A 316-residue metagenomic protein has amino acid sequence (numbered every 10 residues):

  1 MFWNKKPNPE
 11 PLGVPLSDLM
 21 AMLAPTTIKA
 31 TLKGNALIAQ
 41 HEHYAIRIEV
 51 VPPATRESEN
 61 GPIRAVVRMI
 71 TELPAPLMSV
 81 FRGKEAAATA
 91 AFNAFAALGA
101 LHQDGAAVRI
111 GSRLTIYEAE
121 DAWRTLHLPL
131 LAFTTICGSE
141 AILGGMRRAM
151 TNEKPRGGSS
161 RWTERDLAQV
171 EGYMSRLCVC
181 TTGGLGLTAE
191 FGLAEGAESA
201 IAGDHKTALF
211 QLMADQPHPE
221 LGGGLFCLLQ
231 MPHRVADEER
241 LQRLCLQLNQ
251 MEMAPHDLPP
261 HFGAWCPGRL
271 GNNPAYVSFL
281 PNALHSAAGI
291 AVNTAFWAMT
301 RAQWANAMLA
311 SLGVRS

Functional and structural regions predicted by a protein language model:
M1-E57, A75, T89-R113, A119-W123 (+3 more regions): Charge-rich, low-complexity N-terminal segments
L12-L16, F81-E85, L167, D237-L241 (+1 more regions): Generic alpha-helical secondary structure
R64-R113, G222-S278: Short, internal acidic amphipathic alpha-helical interface segments that mediate docking to partner proteins
A88, L126-I136, L244-E252, A291-A298: Well-ordered, non-membrane alpha-helical segments in soluble/globular domains
A100-L130, P260-N293, A310-S316: Well-ordered alpha/beta subsegment
T134-R148, K154, S286-G289, N293-S316: Mixed-charge, glycine-accented linear interaction segment located at domain edges/termini
